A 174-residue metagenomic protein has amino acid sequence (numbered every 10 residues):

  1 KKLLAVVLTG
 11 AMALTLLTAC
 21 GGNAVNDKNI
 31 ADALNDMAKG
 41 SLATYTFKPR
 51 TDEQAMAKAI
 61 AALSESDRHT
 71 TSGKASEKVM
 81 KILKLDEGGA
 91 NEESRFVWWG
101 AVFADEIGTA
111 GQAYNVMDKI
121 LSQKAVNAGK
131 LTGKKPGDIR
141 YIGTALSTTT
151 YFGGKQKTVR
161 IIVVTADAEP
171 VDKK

Functional and structural regions predicted by a protein language model:
K1, C20-L42, D138, T158 (+1 more regions): Short N-terminal secondary-structure initiator segments
K1-V7: Bacterial N-terminal signal peptides that target proteins for export
L14, S64-D67, N127-A128: Short secondary-structure junctions and interdomain/linker hinges
T15-A19: C-terminal motif of bacterial Sec signal peptides marking the signal peptidase cleavage site
N23-G88: Short, well-ordered surface patches within globular domains
L85-K174: A well-ordered secondary-structure block
